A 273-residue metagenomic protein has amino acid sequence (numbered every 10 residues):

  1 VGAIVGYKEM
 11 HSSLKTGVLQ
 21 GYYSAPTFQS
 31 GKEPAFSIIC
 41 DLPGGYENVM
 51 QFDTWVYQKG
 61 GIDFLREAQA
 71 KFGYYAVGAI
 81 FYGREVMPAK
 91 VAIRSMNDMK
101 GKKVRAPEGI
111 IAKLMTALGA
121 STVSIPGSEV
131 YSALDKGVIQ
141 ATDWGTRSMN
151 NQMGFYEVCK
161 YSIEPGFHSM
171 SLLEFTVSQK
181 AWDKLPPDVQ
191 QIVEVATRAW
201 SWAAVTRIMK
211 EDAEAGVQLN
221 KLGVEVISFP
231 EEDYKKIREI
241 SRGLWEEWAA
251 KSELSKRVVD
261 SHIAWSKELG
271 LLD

Functional and structural regions predicted by a protein language model:
V1-F52, G60-D273: N-terminal secretory/targeting leader peptides
